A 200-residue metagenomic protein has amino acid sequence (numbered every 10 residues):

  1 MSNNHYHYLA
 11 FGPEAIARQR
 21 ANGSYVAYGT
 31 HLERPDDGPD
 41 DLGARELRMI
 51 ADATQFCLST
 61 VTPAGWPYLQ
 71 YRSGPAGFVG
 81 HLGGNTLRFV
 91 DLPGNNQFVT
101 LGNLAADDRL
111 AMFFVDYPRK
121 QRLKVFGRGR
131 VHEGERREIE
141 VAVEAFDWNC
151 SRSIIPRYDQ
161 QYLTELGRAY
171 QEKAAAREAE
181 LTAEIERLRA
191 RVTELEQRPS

Functional and structural regions predicted by a protein language model:
M1-S200: Binding-site signature for planar aromatic cofactors or substrates
